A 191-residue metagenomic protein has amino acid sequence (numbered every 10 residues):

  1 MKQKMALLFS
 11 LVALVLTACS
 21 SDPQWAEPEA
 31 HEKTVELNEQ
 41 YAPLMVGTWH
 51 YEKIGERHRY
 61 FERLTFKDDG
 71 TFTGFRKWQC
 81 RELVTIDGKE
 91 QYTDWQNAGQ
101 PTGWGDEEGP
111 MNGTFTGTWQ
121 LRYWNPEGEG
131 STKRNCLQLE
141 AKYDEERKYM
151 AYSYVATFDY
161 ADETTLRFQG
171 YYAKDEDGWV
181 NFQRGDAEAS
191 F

Functional and structural regions predicted by a protein language model:
K2-S10: Sec-dependent signal peptide recognition, specifically the positively charged N-region followed immediately by
V12-A13, N112: Residue-level signal for mature regions of secreted extracellular proteins and peptides
V15-A18: C-terminal motif of bacterial Sec signal peptides marking the signal peptidase cleavage site
S20-F191: Lipid interaction determinants
